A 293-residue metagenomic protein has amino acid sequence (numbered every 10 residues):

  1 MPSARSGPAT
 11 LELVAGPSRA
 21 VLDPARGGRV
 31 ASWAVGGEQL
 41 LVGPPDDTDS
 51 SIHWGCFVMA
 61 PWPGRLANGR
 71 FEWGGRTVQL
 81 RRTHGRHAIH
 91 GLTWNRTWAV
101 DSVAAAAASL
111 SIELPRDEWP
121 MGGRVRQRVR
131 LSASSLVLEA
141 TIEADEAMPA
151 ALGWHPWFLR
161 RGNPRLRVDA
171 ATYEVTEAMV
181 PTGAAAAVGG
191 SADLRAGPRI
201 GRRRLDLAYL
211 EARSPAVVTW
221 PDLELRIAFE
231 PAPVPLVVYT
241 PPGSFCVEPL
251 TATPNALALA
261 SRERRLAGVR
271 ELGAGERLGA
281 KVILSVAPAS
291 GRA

Functional and structural regions predicted by a protein language model:
M1-G16: Short, Gly/Pro- and small/polar-rich lid/capping loops
M1-R5, R76, R81-A133: Extended, loop-rich substrate-binding clefts of extracytoplasmic carbohydrate-active enzymes
L13, A20, P24, I112-R160: Acidic, contiguous internal or C-terminal segments within carbohydrate-active enzymes that form a structured patch used
R19-T77, F245-C246: Acidic-aromatic substrate-binding/catalytic surfaces of carbohydrate-active enzymes
F71-Q79, A140, R270-A287: Short Pro-Gly-centered flexible turn/kink motifs
P149, W157-P231: Active-site/ligand-binding surface loops and adjacent short beta/alpha elements that line catalytic pockets across
W220-N255: Glycine-rich active-site loops that engage anionic ligands at enzyme catalytic sites
V247-V269: A conserved acidic, glycine/proline-rich C-terminal tail/linker
